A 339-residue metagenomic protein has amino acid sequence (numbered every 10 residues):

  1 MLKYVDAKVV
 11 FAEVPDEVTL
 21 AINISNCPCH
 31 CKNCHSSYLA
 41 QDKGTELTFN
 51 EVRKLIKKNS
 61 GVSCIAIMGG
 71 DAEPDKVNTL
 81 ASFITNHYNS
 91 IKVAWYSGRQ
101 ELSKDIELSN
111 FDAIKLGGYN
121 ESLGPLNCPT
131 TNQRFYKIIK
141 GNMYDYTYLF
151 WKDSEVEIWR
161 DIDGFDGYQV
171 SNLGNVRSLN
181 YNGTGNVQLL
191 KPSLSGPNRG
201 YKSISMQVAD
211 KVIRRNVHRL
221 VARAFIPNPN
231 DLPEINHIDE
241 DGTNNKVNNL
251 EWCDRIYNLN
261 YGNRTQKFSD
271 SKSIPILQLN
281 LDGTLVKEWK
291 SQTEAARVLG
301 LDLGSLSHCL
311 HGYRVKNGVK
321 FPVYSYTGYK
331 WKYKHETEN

Functional and structural regions predicted by a protein language model:
M1-N23, P28, S36-Q41: N-terminal [4Fe-4S]-dependent radical SAM core
Q41-R53, A72-L108: Canonical radical SAM enzyme core domain
K54-E73: Short Fe-S-cluster ligation motifs
C64-A66, F83, I139: Flavin-dependent oxidoreductase catalytic cores
S103-D105, L123-C128, N245-K246, G262-N263: Short, charged, surface-exposed secondary-structure boundary motifs
L108-S154: Classical nucleotidyltransferase
D153-E234, D241-K316, V323-Y333: Conserved recognition-core residues within compact binding domains
